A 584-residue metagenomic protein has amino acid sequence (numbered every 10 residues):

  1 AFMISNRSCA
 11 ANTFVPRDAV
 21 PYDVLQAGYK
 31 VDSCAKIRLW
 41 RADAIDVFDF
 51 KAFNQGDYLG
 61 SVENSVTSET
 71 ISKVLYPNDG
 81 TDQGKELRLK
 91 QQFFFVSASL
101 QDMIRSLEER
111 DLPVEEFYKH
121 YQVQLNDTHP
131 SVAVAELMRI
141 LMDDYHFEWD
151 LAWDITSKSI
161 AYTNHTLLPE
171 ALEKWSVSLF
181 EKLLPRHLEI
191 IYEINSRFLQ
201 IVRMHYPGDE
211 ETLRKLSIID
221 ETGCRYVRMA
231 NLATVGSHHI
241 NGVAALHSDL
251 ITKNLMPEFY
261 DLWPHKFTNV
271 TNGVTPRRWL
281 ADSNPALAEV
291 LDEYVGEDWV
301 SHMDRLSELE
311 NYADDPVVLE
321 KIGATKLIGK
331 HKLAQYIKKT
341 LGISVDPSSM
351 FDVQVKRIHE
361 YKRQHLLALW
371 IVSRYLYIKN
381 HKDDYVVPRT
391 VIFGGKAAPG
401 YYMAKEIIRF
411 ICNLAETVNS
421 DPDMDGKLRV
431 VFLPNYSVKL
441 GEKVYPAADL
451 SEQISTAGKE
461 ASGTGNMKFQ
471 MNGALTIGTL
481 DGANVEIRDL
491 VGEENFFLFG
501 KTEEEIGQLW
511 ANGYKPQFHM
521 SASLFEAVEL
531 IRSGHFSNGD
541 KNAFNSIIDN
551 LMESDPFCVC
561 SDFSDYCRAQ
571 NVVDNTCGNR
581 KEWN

Functional and structural regions predicted by a protein language model:
A1-N584: A conserved ligand/cofactor-binding region detector
